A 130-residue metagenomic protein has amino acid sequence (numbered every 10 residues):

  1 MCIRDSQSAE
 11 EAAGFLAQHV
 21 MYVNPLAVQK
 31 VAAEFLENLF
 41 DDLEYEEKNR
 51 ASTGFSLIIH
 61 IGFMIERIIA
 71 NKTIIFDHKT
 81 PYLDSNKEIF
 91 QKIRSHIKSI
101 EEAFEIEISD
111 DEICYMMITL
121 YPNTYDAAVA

Functional and structural regions predicted by a protein language model:
R4-A130: A cross-family "folded-core" feature that marks the main globular domain of proteins
